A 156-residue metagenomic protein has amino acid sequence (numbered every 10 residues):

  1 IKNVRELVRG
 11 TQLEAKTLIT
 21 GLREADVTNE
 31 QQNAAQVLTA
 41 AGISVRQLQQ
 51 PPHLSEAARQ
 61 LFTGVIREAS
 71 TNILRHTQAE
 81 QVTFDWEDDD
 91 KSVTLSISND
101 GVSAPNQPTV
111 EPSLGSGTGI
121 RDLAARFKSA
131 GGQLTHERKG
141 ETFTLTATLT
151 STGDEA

Functional and structural regions predicted by a protein language model:
I1-R46, Q78-T94: DHp/HisKA dimerization-phosphotransfer hairpin of two-component histidine kinases
A25-F62, I66, S70-L74, A125-K128: Helix-loop-beta hinge of the Bergerat
W86-D88, H136, A147: Conserved catalytic core of two-component histidine kinases
L95-G101: Conserved DxG motif in ATP/Mg2+-binding regions
S103-P105: A short glycine-centered beta->alpha linker in the GHKL/HATPase_c
T109-G140, T144: ATP phosphate-binding glycine-rich loop and adjacent ATP-lid/helix-beta elements within ATP-binding kinase/ATPase
F143-T152: Short C-terminal beta-strand
